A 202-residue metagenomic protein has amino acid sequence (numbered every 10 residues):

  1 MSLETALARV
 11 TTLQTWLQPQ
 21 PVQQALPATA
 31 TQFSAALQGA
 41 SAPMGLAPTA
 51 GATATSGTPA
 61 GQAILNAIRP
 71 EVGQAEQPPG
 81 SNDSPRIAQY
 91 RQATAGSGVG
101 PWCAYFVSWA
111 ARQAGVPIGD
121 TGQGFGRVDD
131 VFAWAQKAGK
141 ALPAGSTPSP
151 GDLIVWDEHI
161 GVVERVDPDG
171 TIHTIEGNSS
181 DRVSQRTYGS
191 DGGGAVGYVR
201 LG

Functional and structural regions predicted by a protein language model:
M1-A35, G57-G61, G202: Short, compositionally biased, intrinsically disordered N-terminal export/targeting signals, typified by the non-Sec
T5-A8, T12-T15, A35, G39 (+5 more regions): Charged/polar, solvent-exposed surface patches and flexible loops
R9, D191-G202: Low-complexity, Gly/Ser/Thr/Pro-rich intrinsically disordered linker/tail segments
V10, E71-V72, R112-G115, R165 (+1 more regions): Generic helix-packing signal
L13, A67-V72, P79-G80, P85 (+5 more regions): Hydrophobic/basic alpha-helical segments enriched in Actinobacteria
F33-I118: N-terminal capping segments
N82, R86-G98, V155-G193: Glycine-rich catalytic cores of cysteine/serine-nucleophile enzymes that process amide/ester linkages in cell-envelope
V116-D181: ...with weaker cross-activation on analogous glycine-rich loops/strands in unrelated enzymes
